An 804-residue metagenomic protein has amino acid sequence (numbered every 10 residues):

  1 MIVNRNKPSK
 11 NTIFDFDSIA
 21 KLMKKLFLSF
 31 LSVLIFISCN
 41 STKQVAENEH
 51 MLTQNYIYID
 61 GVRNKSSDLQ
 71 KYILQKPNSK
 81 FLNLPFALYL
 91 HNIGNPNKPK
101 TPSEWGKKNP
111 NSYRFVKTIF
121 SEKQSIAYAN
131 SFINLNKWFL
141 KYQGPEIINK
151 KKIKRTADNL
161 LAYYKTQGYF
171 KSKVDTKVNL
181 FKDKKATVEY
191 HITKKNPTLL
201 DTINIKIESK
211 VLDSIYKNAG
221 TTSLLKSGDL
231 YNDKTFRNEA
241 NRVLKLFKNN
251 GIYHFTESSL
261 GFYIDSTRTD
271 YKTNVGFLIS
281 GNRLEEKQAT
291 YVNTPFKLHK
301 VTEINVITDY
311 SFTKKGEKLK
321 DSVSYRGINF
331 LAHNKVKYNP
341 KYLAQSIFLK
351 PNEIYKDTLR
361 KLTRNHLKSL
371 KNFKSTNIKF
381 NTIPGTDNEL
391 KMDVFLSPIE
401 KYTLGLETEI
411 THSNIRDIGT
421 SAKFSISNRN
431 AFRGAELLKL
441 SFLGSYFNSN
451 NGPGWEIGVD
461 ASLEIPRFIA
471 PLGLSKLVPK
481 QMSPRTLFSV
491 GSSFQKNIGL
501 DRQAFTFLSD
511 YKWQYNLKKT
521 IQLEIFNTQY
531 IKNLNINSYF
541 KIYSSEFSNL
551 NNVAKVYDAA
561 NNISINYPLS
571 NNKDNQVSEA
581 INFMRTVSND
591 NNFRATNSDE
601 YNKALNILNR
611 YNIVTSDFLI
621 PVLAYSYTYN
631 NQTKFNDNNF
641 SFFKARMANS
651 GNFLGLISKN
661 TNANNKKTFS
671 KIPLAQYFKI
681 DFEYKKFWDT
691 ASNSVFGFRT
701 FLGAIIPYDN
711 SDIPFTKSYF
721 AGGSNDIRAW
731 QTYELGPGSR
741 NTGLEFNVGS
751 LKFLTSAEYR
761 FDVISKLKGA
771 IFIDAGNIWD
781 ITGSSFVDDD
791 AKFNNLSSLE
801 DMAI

Functional and structural regions predicted by a protein language model:
M1-M51, Y163, T700: Bacterial Sec-dependent N-terminal signal peptides
N40-K43, S346, G419-S427, R433-P466 (+5 more regions): C-terminal transmembrane beta-barrel domains of outer membrane proteins
N40-S369, V478, K496: Interaction-mediating elements
G61, I192-N196, I207-S209, F277-R283 (+11 more regions): Flexible glycine-/small-residue-rich
K117-N149, S322-P340, A580-V622, T668-P673 (+1 more regions): Intrinsically disordered, low-complexity acidic Ser/Thr-rich regulatory segments
I215-N218, S258, K379, F395 (+7 more regions): Transmembrane beta-strands of outer-membrane beta-barrel proteins
N249, G454-E456, D460-G697: Transmembrane beta-strand segments of outer-membrane beta-barrel domains in Gram-negative and organellar OMPs
A289-K480, D599-E600, N609-N639: Outer-membrane beta-barrel initiation region
